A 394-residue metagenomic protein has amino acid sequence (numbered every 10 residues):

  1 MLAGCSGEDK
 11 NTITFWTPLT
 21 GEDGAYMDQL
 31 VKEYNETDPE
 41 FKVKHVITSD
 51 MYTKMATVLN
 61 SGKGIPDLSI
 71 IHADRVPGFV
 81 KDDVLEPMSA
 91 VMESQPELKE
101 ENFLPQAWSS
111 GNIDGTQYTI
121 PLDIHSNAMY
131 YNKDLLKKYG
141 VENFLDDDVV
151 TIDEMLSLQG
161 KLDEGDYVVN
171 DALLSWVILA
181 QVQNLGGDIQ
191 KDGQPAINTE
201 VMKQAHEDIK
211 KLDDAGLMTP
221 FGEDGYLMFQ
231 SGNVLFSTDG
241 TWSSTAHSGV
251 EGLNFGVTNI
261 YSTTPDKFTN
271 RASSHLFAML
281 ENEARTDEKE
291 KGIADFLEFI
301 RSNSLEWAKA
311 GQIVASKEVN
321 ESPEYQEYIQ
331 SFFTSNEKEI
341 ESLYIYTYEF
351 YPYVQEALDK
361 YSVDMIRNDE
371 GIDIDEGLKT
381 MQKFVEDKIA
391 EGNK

Functional and structural regions predicted by a protein language model:
M1-T14, E36, E386-K394: Short, low-complexity disordered leader/linker segments with a strong preference for bacterial N-terminal type II
D9-G21, F41-V46, D67-L68, Y118: Short, well-ordered beta-strand elements
E33, T37-F103, K138-Y139, L235-F236 (+1 more regions): Extracytoplasmic "Venus flytrap"/periplasmic binding protein-like
K42, N60, L217, G249-A315: Extracytoplasmic/periplasmic substrate-recognition and gating elements
T57-V58, P66-D67, E97-L136, D266-T269 (+1 more regions): A structural signal for short loop-to-beta-strand junctions that line the ligand-binding cleft of periplasmic/secreted
H72-A128, L156, G256-T258, E337: Hinge/lid segment of periplasmic solute-binding proteins
L156-K161, D192-G222: Glycine-centered hinge/linker elements that transmit conformational signals in sensory and ligand-binding systems
T258, K309-R367, A390-K394: Long, aromatic- and glycine/proline-rich binding clefts that accommodate carbohydrate-like moieties
